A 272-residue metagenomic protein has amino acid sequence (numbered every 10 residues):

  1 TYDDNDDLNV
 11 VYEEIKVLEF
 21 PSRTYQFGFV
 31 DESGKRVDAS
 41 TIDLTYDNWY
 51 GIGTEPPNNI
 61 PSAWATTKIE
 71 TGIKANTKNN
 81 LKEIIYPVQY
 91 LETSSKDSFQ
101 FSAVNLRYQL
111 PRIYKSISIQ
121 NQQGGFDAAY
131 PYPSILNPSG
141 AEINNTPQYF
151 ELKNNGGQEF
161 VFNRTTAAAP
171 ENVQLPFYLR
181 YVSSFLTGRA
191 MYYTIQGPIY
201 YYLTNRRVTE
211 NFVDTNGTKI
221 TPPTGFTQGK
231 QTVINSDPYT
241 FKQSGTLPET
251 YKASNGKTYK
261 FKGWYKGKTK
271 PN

Functional and structural regions predicted by a protein language model:
T1, F27, I84-T187, F241-N272: Surface-exposed interfaces of beta-sheet-rich extracellular modules
Y2-S22, N105-R107, L175-L179, S183 (+2 more regions): Conserved "repeat-terminator" motif of extracellular CCP/Sushi domains
Q26-T41, N211-T221: Structural motif
D38-D47, I220-G229, K266, P271-N272: Short, tandemly repeated low-complexity microdomains enriched for cysteine and small residues
A39-N48, I52-S98, A103-Q109, I119: Long, solvent-exposed N-terminal ectodomains/accessory regions that are displayed to the extracellular/lumenal milieu
L44-N48, N59-I73, Y86-P87, A128-N137 (+2 more regions): Solvent-exposed serine/threonine-rich low-complexity stretches and specific carbohydrate-binding patches
P222-P248: Short, flexible domain-boundary/linker segments around small modular repeats
